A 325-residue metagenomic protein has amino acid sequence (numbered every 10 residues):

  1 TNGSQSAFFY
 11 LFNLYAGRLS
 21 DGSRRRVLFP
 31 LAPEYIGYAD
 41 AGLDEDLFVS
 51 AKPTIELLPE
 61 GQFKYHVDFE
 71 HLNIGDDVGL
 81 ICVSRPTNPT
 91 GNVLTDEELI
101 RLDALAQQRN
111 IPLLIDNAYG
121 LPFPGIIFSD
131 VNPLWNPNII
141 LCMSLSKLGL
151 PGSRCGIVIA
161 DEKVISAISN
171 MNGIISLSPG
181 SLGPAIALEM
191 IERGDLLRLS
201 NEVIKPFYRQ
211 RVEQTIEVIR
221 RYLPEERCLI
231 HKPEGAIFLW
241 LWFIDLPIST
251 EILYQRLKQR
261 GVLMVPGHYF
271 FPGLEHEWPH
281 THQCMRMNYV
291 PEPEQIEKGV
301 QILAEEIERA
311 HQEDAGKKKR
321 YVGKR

Functional and structural regions predicted by a protein language model:
T1-R109, L114-N136, I140, H311-R325: Conserved core of the PLP fold type I
Q5, E202-I216, C228-F243, H280: Conserved glycine-rich beta-strand-loop-beta hairpin in the small C-terminal domain of fold type I
L19, T95, Q259-R260, F271-R325: PLP-dependent enzyme catalytic core of the Aspartate aminotransferase-like
P30-A32, C82-R85, L114-N117, M143 (+3 more regions): Short beta-strand segments
D130-N170, S178-G183, I296: Active-site PLP attachment segment
S169-I175, R193-E217, L246: Structural signature of PLP-dependent enzymes
E226-G261, G323: Conserved PLP-binding catalytic core of the aspartate aminotransferase-like
